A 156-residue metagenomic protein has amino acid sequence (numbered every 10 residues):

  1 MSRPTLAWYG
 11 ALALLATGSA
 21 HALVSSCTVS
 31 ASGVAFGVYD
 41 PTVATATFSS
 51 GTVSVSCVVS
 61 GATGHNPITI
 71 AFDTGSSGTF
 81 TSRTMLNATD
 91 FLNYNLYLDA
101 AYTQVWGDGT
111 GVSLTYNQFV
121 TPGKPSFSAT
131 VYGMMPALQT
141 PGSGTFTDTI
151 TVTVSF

Functional and structural regions predicted by a protein language model:
M1-Y9: Bacterial N-terminal signal peptides that target proteins for export
G10-A11, D108: Intrinsic disorder/low-complexity segments enriched in polar/charged and small flexible residues
T17-S19: N-terminal signal peptide c-region/cleavage motif recognized by signal peptidases
H21-A88, Y116-F156: N-terminal small/polar-rich segments of proteins
T89-N93, A101: Charged, amphipathic alpha-helical segments and their flanking helix caps
A101-K124: Extracellular beta-sheet repeat scaffolds used for adhesion and glycan interaction
